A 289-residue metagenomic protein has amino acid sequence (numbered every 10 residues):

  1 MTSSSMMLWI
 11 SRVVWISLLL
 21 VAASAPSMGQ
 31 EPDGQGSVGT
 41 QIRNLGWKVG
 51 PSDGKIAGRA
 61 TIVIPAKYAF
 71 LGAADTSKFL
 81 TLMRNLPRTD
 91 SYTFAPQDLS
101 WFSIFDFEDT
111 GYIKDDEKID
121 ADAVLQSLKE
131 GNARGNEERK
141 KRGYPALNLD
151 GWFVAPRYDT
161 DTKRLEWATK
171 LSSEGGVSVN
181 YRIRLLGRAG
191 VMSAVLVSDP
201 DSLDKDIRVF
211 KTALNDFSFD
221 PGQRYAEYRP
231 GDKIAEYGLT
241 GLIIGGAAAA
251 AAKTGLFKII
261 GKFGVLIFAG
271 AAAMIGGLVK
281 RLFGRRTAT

Functional and structural regions predicted by a protein language model:
T2-V14: Bacterial N-terminal signal peptides that target proteins for export
R12-A23: Bacterial N-terminal signal peptides
S27-G29: Boundary at the C-terminal end of the N-terminal hydrophobic targeting segment
E31-A57, D75-N180, L186, P200 (+4 more regions): Conserved polar/disulfide-associated segments of primarily extracytoplasmic proteins
G50-V63, D201-T212: Short aromatic-glycine motifs in intrinsically disordered, low-complexity regions
A66-G72, D216-S218: Short conserved aromatic/hydrophobic patches within beta-strands of well-structured domains
S172-A235: Extracytoplasmic/lumenal ectodomains and periplasmic regions of secretory and membrane proteins
E236-A288: C-terminal single-pass membrane-anchor helix
